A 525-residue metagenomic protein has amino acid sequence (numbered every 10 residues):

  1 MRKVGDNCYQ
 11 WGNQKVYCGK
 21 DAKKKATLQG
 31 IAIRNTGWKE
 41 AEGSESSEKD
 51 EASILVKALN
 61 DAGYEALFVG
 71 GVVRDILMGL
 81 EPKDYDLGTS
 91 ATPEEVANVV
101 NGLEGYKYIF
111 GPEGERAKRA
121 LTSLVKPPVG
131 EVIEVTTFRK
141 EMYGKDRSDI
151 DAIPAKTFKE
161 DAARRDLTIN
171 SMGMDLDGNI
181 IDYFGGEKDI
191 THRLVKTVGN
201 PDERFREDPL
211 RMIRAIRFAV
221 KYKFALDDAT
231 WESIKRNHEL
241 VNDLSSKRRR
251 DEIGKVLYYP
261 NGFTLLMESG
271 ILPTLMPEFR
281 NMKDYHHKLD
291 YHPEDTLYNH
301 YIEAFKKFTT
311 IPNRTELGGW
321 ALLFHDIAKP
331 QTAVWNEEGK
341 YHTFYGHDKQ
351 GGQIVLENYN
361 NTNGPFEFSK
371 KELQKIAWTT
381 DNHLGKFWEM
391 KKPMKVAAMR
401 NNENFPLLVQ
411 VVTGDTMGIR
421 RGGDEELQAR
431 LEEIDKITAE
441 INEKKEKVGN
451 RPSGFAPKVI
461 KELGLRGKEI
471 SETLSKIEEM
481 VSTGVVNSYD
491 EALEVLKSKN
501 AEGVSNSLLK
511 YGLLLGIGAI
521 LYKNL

Functional and structural regions predicted by a protein language model:
M1-S46: Arg/Lys-rich, low-complexity, intrinsically disordered basic segments
K20, K39-A41, D490, K499 (+1 more regions): N-terminal cationic amphipathic segment used for targeting or macromolecule association
Q29-I31, N35, L80, V220 (+1 more regions): A periodicity- and composition-biased signal for non-globular, repetitive helical segments
A32, L493-E494, G516-L521: Short A/G/S/P-biased low-complexity tracts
G43-G503: Catalytic cores of the polymerase beta-like nucleotidyltransferase superfamily and closely associated nucleotide
S505-L525: Single-pass alpha-helical membrane anchors
